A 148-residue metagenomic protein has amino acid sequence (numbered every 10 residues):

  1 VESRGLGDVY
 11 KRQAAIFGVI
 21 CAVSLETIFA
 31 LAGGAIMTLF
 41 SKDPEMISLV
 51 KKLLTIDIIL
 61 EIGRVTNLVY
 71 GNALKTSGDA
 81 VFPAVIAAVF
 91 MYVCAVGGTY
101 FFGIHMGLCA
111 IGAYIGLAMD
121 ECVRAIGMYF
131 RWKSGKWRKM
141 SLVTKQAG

Functional and structural regions predicted by a protein language model:
V1-Y10: Single conserved hydrophobic/aromatic residue that forms the stacking wall/gate of nucleotide- or nucleobase-binding
R4, I59-V89: Membrane-interface junctions at transmembrane-helix termini in multi-pass inner-membrane proteins
K11-S24: Selective transmembrane-helix segments that form parts of the transport pathway or gating/packing helices in multipass
G18, L54-D57, E61, A87-A88 (+1 more regions): Residue-level recognition of transmembrane alpha-helices in multi-pass small-molecule transporters/permeases
S24-I47, K51: Short membrane-interface helical motifs at transmembrane helix boundaries in multi-pass membrane transporters
G33, S48, M91-I126, F130 (+1 more regions): Membrane-interface helix-loop junctions in multi-pass transport and translocation proteins
P44-N67: Alpha-helical transmembrane segments of multi-pass membrane proteins
